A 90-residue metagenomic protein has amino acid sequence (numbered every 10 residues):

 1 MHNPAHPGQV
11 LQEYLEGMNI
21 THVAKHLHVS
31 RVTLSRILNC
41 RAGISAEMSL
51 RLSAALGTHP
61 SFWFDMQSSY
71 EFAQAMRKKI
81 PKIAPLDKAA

Functional and structural regions predicted by a protein language model:
M1-T21, D65: A short, Lys/Arg-rich alpha-helix, primarily the initiator
I20, R31, S45-S49: Helix-turn-helix DNA-binding elements, focusing on the entry/boundary residues of the two helices that contact DNA
H22-H26, L34, L52: Short alpha-helical "recognition helix" segments of helix-turn-helix
H26, I37-C40, M66: Residues in the recognition helix of alpha-helical DNA-binding motifs
E47-F62, M66: DNA major-groove recognition helix of helix-turn-helix/homeodomain DNA-binding modules
F62-I80: Short amphipathic recognition helices of helix-turn-helix/homeodomain-type DNA-binding modules
